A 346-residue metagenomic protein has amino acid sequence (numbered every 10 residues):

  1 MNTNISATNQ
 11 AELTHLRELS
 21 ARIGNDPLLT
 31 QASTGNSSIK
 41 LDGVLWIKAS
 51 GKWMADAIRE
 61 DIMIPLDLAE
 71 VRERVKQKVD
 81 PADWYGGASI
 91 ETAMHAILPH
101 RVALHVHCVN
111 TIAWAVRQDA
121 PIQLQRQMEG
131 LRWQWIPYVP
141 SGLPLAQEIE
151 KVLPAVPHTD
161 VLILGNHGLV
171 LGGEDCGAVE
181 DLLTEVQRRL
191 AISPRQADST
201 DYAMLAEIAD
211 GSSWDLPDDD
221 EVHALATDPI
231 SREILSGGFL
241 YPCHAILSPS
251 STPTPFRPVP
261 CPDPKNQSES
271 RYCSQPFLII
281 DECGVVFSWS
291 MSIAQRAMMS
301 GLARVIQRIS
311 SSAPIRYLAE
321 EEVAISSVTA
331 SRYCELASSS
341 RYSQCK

Functional and structural regions predicted by a protein language model:
M1-K346: Glycine-rich flexible loops
